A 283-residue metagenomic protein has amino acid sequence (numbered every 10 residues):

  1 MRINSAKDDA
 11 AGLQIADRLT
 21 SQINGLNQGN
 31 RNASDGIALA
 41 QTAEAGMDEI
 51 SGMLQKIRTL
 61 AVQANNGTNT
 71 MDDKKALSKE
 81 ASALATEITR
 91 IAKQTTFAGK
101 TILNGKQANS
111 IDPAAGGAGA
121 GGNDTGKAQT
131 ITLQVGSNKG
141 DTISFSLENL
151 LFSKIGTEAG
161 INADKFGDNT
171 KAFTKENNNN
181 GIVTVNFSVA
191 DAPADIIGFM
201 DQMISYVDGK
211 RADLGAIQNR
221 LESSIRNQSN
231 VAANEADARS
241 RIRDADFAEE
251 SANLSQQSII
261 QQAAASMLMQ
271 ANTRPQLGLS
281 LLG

Functional and structural regions predicted by a protein language model:
M1-G283: Primary detection of the long, small/polar-rich alpha-helical "axial" segments characteristic of bacterial flagellar
